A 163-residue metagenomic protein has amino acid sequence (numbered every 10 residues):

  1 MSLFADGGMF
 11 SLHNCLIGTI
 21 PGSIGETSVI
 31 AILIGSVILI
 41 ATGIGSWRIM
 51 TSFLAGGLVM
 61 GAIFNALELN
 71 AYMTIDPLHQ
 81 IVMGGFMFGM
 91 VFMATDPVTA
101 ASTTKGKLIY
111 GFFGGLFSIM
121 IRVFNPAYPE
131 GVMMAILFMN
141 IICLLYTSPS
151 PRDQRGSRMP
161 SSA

Functional and structural regions predicted by a protein language model:
M1-L33: Long hydrophobic alpha-helical segments that form multi-pass transmembrane helix bundles in integral membrane proteins
I20-G25, D76-G85: Structural signature of hydrophobic alpha-helical transmembrane segments
I32-I40, F53-G61, F88-M93, G114-M120 (+1 more regions): Hydrophobic core segments of alpha-helical transmembrane domains in multi-pass membrane transport and ion-translocation
A41-T51, P97-K107: Membrane-helix interface "capping/anchor" motifs
G45-R48, S52-E68: Conserved mixed alpha/beta catalytic, RNA-binding, or beta-rich assembly cores of soluble enzyme, regulatory
N65-L67, S118-A127: Hydrophobic alpha-helical transmembrane segments in multi-pass integral membrane proteins
L78-G84, K107, A127-L137: Loop-to-transmembrane alpha-helix initiation sites
Y146-D153: Conserved small/polar residues in nucleotide/adenosyl-binding loops
